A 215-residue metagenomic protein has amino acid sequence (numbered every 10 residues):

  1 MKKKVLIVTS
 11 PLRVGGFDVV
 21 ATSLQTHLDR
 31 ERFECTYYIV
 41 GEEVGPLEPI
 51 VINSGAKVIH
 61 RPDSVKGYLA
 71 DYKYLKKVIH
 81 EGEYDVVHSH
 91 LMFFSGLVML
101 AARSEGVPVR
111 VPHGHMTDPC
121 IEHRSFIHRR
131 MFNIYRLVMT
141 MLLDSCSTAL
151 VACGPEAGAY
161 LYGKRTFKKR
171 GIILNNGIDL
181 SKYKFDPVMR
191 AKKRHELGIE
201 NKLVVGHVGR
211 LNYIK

Functional and structural regions predicted by a protein language model:
M1-K215: Membrane-interface segments of envelope glycosyltransferases acting on lipid-linked substrates or membrane lipids
